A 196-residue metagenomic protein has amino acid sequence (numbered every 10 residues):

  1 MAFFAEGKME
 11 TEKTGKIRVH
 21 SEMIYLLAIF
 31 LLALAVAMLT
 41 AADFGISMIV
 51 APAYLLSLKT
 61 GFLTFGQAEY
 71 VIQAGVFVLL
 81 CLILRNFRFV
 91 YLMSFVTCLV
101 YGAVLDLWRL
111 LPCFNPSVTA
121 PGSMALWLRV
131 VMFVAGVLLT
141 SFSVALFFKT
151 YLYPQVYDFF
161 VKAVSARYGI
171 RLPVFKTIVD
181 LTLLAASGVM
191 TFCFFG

Functional and structural regions predicted by a protein language model:
F3-G196: Core subunits and conserved enzymes of cellular information-processing and envelope-translocation systems across
